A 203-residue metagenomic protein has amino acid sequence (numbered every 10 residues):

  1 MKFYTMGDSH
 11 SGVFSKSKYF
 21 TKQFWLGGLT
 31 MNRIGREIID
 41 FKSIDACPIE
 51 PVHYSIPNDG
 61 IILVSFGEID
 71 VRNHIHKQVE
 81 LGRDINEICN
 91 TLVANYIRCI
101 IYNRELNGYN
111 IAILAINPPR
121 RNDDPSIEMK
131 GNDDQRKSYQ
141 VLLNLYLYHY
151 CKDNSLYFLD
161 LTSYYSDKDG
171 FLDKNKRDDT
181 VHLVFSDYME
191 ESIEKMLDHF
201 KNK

Functional and structural regions predicted by a protein language model:
K2-N95: Conserved SGNH/GDSL esterase-like catalytic core that processes O-acyl groups on lipids and polysaccharides
K42-P51, G82-I101, D133-Y146, F185-E190: Well-ordered, non-membrane alpha-helical segments in soluble/globular domains
E68-I69, I101-K137: Active-site segments of SGNH/GDSL-like serine hydrolases that catalyze O-acetyl group transfer/hydrolysis on lipids
R72-I85, R121-N132, F171-K176: Surface-exposed, active-site-proximal loop segments in enzymatic domains
N95-I113, L143-D160: A structural motif corresponding to the C-terminal end of an alpha-helix and its immediate exit/capping segment
A115-N117, D153-N175: Acidic carboxylate-rich catalytic motifs and surrounding loops in phosphoryl-/glycosyl-chemistry enzymes
R121-L161, F185-Y188: Substrate-gating cap/lid alpha-helix
L172-K203: Histidine-centered active-site loop/cap adjacent to the catalytic His in serine esterases/O-acetyl transfer systems
